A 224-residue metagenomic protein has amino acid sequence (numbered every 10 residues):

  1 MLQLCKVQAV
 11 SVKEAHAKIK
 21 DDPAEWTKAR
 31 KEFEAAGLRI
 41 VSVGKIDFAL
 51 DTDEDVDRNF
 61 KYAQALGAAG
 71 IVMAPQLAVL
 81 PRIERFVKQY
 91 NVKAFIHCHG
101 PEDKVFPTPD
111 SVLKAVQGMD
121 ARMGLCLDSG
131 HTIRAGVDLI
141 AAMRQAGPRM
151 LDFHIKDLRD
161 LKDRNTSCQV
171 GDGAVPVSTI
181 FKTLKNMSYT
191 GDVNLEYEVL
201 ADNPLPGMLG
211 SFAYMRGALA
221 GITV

Functional and structural regions predicted by a protein language model:
M1-A15, L66-G67: Catalytic domains of carbohydrate-active enzymes, especially glycoside hydrolases
M1-K6, F106-L127, H131-V224: Histidine-acidic metal/acid-base catalytic patches
A9, E32-L127, I133-G136, Q145 (+1 more regions): Active-site acidic/histidine proton-transfer and metal-coordination neighborhood in alpha/beta enzyme cores
A9-R30: Glycine-rich, proline-tolerant flexible connector loops at the mouths of alpha/beta enzymes
K13, G44-I46, A74, K156 (+1 more regions): Conserved residues at the C-terminal ends of beta-strands
A15-H16, G100-P101, I155-D157: Short, acidic/turn-prone active-site loops that include or flank metal/cofactor- and phosphate-binding residues
A29, N59, V79, I83 (+3 more regions): Stable alpha-helical elements in mature extracytoplasmic
